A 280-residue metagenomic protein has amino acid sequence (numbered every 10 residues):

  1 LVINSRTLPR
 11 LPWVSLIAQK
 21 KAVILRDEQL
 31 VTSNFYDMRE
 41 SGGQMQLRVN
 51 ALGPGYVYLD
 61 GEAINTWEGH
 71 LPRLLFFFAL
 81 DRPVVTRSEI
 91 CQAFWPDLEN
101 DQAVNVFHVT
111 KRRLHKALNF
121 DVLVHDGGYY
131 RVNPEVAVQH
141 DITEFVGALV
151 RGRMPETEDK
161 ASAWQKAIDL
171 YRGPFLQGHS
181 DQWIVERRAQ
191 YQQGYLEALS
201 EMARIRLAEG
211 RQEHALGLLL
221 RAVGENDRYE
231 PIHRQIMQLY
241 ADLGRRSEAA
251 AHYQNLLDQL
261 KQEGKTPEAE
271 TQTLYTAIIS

Functional and structural regions predicted by a protein language model:
L1-R6: Structural recognition of the conserved hydrophobic beta-strand(s) that form the central parallel beta-sheet of P-loop
T7-V23: Short regulatory helix/loop adjacent to the ATP-binding pocket of P-loop NTPases
V23-S33: Conserved AAA+ ATPase "SRH/arginine-finger" region at the nucleotide-binding site
V31-L71, D121-R131, G173: Short boundary/linker motifs that mark transitions into or out of structured domains
E62-F94, K111-L114, P231-I236: Short amphipathic alpha-helical recognition elements used for nucleic-acid or partner binding across transcription
N65, L80, E99-V104, G127-S280: Intrinsically disordered, charged and Pro/Gly-enriched terminal/linker segments that flank large helical-solenoid
L71-F76, I90, F107-F120, V132 (+3 more regions): DNA major-groove recognition helices of helix-turn-helix
